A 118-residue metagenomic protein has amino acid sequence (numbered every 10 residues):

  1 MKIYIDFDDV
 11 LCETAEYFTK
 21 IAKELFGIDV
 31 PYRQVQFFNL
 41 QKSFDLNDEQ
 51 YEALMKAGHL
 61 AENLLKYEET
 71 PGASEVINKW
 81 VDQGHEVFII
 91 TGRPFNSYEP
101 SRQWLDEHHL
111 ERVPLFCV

Functional and structural regions predicted by a protein language model:
M1-A53: Active-site neighborhood of HAD-like aspartate-dependent phosphohydrolases
D6, V10, L65, R93: Conserved aromatic-histidine-acidic binding/catalytic patches
F18-K20, R102-L105: Short, glycine/charged-enriched secondary-structure capping and boundary segments
K56: Short loop/turn segments at strand-loop or loop-helix junctions that form parts of catalytic or ligand-binding pockets
H59-I89, F95-W104: Short, acidic loop-to-helix structural element flanking the phosphoryl-transfer center in phosphate-processing enzymes
F88-P94, H108-V118: A short, structured active-site edge motif that brings together acidic residues
